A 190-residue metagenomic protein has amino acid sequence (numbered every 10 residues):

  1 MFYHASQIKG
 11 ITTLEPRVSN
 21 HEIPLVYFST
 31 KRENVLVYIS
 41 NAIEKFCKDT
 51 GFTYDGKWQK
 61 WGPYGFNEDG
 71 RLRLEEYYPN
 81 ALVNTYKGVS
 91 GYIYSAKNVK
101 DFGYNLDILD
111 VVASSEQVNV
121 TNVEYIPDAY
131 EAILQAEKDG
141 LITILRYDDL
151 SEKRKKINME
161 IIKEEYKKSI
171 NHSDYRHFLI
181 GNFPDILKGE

Functional and structural regions predicted by a protein language model:
M1-I23, Y38-N41: ADP-ribose/NAD+-binding catalytic cleft of ART/PARP-like enzymes
Y27-F28: A short beta-strand-loop structural module common to alpha/beta enzyme folds
K31: Short, conserved phosphate/pyrophosphate- and ester-handling motifs at nucleotide-, phospho-/glycolipid
A42-E190: Conserved NAD+-utilizing ADP-ribose enzyme module
